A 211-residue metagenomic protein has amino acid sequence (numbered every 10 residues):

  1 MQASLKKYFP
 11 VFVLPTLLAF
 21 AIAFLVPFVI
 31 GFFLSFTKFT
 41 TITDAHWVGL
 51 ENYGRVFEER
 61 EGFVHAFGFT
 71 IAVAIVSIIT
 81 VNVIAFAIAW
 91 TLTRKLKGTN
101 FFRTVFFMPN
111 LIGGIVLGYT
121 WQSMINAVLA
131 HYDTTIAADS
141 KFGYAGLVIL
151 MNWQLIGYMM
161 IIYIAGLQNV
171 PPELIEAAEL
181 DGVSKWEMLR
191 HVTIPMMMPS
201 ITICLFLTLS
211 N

Functional and structural regions predicted by a protein language model:
Q2-N211: A structural signal for multi-pass alpha-helical bundles of membrane permease subunits that mediate small-molecule
